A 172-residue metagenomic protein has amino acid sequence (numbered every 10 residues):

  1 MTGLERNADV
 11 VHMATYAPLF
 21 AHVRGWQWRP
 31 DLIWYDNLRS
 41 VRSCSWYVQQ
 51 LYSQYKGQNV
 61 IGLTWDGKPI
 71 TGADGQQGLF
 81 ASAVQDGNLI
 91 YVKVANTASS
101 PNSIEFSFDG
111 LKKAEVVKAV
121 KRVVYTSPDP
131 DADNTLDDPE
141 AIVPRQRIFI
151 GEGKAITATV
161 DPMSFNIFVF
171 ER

Functional and structural regions predicted by a protein language model:
M1-A81, N88: Aromatic/acidic polysaccharide-binding cleft in carbohydrate-active enzymes
T2-A8, S82-V84, K112-A114, T157-V160: A general structural signal for short secondary-structure junctions and capping/turn motifs
A14, Q49, V92, V120-R122 (+1 more regions): Hydrophobic, well-ordered secondary-structure elements that form the walls of internal hydrophobic environments
W28, L32, Y91, V143-Q146 (+1 more regions): A near-ubiquitous, low-amplitude feature marking generic local secondary-structure context
T64, K68-Q76, N96-R172: C-terminal beta-sandwich/jelly-roll accessory domains of carbohydrate-active enzymes
V84-D86, F170: Active-site beta-strand termini and strand-to-loop segments that position acidic
L89-T97: Short, well-ordered beta-strand segments enriched in hydrophobic/aromatic residues
